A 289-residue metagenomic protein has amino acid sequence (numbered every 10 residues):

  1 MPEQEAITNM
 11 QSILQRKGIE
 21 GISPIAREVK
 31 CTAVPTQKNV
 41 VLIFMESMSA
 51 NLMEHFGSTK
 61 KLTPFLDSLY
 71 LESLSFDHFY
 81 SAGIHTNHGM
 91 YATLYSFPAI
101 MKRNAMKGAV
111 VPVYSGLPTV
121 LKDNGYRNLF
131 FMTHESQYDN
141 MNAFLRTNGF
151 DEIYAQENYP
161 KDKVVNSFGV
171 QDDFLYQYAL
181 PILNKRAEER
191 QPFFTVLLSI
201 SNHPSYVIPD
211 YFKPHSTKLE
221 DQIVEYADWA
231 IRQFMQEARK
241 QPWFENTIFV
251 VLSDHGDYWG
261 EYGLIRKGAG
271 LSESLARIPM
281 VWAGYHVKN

Functional and structural regions predicted by a protein language model:
M1-Y285, N289: Soluble catalytic regions of membrane-associated enzymes that act on cell-envelope and secretory-pathway components
